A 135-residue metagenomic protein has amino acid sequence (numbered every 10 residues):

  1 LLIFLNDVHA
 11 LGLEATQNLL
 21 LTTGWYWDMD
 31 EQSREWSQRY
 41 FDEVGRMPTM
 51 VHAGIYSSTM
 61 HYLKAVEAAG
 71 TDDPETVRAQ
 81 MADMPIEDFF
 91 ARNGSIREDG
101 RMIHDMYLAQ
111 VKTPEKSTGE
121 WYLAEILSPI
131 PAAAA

Functional and structural regions predicted by a protein language model:
L1-A135: Extracytosolic ligand-binding ectodomains
